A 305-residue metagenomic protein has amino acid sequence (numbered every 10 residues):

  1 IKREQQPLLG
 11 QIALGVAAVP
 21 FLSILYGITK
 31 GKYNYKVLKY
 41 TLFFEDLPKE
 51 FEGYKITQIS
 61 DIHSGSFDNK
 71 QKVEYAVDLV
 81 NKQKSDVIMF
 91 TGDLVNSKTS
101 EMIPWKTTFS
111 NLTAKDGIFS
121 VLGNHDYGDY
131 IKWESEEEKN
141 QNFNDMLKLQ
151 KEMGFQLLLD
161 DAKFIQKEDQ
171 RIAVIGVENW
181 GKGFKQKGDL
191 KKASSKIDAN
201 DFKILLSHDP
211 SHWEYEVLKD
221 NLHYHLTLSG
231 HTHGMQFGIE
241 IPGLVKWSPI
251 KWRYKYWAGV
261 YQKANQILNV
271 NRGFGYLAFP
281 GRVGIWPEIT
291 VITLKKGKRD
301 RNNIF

Functional and structural regions predicted by a protein language model:
I1-V16, Y26-I59, G65-Q83: N-terminal signal-anchor transmembrane helix
Q11-A18, H225, G234: N-terminal presequences and immediately downstream first alpha-helices
P20-S23: Membrane-embedded alpha-helical transmembrane segments of multi-pass integral membrane proteins
L47-F305: Soluble catalytic domains of enzymes that build or remodel membrane lipids, polysaccharides, and related
